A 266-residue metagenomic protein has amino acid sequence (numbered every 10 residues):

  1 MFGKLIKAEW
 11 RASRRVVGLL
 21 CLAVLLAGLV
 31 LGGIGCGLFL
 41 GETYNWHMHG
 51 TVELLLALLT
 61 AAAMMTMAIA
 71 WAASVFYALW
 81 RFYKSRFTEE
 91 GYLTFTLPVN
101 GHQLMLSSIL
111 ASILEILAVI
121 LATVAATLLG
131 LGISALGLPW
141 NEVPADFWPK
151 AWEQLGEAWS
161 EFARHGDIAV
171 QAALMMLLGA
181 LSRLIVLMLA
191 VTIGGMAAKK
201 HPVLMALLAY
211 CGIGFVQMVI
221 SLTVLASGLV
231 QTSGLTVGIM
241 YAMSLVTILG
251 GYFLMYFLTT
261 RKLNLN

Functional and structural regions predicted by a protein language model:
M1-G91, G101-N266: Hydrophobic alpha-helical transmembrane segments of membrane proteins
